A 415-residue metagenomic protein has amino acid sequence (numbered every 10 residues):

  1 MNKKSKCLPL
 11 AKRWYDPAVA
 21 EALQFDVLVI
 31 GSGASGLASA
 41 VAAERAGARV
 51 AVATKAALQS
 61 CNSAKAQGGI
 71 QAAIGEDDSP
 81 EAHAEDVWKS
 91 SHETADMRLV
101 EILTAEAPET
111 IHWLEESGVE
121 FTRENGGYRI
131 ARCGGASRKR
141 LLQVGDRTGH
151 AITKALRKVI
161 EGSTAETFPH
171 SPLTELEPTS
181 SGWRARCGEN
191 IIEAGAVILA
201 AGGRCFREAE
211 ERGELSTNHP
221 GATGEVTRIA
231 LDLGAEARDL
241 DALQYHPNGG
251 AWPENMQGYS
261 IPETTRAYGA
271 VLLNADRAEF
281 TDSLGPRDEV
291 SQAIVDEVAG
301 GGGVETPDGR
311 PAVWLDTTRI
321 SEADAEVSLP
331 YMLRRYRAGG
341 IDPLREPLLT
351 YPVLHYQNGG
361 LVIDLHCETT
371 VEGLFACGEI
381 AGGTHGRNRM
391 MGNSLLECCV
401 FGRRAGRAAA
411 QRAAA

Functional and structural regions predicted by a protein language model:
M1-V27, R45: Extreme N-terminal leader/targeting segments of oxidoreductases
V27-V52: N-terminal Rossmann-like FAD-binding beta1-loop-alpha1 element of flavoenzymes
R45-Q67: Glycine-rich FAD pyrophosphate-binding loop
L58, I229, A235-D342, E346 (+1 more regions): An anion/pyrophosphate-binding glycine-rich loop and adjacent beta-alpha core in soluble alpha-beta enzymes
A72-L103: Glycine-rich active-site loop/strand segments that organize a redox cofactor
T110, E115-A196, A200-A209, H246-P253 (+2 more regions): Conserved redox-cofactor binding core of oxidoreductases
L199-N255, L395-A408: Glycine-rich loop(s) and the adjacent beta-strand/alpha-helix scaffold that form part
E368-M390: Short FAD-binding loop at a beta-strand-to-alpha-helix junction that anchors the flavin cofactor in diverse
